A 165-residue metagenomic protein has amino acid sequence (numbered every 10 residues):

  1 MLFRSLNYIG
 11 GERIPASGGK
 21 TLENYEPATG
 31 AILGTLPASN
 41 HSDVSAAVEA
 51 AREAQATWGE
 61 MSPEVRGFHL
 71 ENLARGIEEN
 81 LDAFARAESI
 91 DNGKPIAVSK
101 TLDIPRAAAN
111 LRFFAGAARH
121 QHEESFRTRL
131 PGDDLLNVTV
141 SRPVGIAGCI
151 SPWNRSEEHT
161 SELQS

Functional and structural regions predicted by a protein language model:
F3-T29: Hydrophobic face of amphipathic alpha-helices that form TPR/SEL1-like repeat modules and related alpha-solenoid
G11, G30, R66, L111 (+1 more regions): Residue-level signature of catalytic and energy-coupling elements of molecular machines, predominantly ATP/GTP-dependent
P15-T21, V65-E71, R129: Short secondary-structure junction/hinge motifs that connect adjacent elements
K20-L22, A109, G145: Change "...and in nucleic-acid phosphodiester-cleaving endonucleases..." to "...and in nucleic-acid processing enzymes
L33-Q121: Glycine-rich loop-to-alpha-helix module at the N-terminal edge of alpha/beta enzyme cores
S125-S161, S165: Conserved small-residue-rich beta-alpha loop and adjacent elements that most often cradle the phosphate/pyrophosphate
